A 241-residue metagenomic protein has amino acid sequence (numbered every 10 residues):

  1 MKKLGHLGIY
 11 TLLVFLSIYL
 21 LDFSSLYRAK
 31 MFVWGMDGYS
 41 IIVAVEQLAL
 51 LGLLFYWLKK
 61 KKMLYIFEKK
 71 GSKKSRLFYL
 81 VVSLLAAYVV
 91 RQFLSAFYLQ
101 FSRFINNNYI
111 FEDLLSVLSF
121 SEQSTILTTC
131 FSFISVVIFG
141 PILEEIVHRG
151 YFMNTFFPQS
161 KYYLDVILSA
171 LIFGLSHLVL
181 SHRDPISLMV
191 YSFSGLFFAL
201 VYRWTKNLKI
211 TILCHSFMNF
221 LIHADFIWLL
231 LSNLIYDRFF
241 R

Functional and structural regions predicted by a protein language model:
M1-L4: Short, Lys/Arg-rich, polar N-terminal cytosolic tail immediately upstream of the first transmembrane signal-anchor
H6-L20, Y79-A87, V166-A170: Alpha-helical transmembrane segments
Y10-K62: Alpha-helical transmembrane segments in multi-pass membrane proteins
D22, L51-K59, A87, F173-H177 (+1 more regions): Structural signal for membrane-spanning alpha-helices in multi-pass inner-membrane proteins, emphasizing helix cores
M31-W34, L64-K74, M153-S160, Y202 (+1 more regions): Membrane-interface helix-boundary motifs at transmembrane edges
V33-M36, Y65-G140, S232-F240: Juxtamembrane helix-loop-helix connectors linking adjacent transmembrane helices in multi-pass membrane enzymes
F55-L64, V90, V201-W204: Structural signal for the C-terminal ends of transmembrane alpha-helices and the immediately following loop
T125-R241: Transmembrane helix-loop-helix hairpins at the membrane interface of multi-pass integral membrane proteins
